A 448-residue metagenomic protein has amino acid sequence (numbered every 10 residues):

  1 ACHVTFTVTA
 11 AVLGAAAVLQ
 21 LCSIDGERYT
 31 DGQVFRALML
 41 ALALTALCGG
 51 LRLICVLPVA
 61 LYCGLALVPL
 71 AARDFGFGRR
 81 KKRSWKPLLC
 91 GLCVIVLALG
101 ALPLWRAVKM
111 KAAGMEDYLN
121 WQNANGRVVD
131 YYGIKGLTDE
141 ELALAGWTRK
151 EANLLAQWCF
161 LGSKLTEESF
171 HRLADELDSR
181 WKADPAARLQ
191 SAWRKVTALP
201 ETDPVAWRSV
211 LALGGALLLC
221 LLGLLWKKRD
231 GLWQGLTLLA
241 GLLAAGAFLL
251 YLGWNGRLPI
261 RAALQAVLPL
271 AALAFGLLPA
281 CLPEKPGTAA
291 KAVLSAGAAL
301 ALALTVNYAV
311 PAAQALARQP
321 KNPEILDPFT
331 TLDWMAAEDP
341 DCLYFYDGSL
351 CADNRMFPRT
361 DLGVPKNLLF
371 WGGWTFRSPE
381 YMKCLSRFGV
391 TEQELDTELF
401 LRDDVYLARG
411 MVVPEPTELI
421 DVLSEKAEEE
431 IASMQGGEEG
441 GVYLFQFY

Functional and structural regions predicted by a protein language model:
T7-V12, L57, F248, N255-P279: Hydrophobic/aromatic-rich transmembrane helices and adjacent perimembrane loops
Q20, P58-L99, L304: Perimembrane helix-loop-helix junctions
F35-M39, L57, K86-L97, C281-A312: Signature aromatic-anchored transmembrane alpha helix within multi-pass, membrane-resident enzymes that catalyze glycan
R36-C55, C63-G64, V94-A101: Membrane-interface alpha helices of multi-pass inner-membrane proteins
L104-A143, L304-W371: Membrane-embedded, lumen/periplasm-facing catalytic core of multi-pass transferases that use lipid-linked donors
M110-K195, V364-Y381: Membrane-proximal stem/loop segments at transmembrane-domain junctions that anchor or position
R194-Q234: Hydrophobic, aromatic-rich transmembrane alpha-helices and their immediate juxtamembrane boundary segments
D333-P416: Short periplasmic/luminal acceptor-recognition loop of GT-C membrane glycosyltransferases, typified by
